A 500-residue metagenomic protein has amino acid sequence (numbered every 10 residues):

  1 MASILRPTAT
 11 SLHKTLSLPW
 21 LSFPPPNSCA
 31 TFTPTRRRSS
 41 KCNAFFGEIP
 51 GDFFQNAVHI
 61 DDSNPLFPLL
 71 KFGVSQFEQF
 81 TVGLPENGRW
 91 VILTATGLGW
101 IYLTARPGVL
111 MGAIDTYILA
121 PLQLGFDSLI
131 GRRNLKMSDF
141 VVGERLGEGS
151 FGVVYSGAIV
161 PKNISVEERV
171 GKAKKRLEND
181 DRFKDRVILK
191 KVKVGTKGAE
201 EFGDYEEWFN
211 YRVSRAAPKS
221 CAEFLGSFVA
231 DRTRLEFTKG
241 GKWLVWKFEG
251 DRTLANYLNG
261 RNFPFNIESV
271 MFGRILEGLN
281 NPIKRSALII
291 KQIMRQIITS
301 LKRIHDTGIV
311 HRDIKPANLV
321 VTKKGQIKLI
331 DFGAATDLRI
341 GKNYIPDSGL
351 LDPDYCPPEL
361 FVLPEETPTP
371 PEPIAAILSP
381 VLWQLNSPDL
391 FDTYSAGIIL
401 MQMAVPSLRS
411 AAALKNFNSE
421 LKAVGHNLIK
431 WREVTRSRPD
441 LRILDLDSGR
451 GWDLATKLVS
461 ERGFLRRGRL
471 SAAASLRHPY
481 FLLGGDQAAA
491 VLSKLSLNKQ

Functional and structural regions predicted by a protein language model:
R89-M137, V141-E144: Juxta-kinase regulatory segment immediately upstream of eukaryotic protein kinase catalytic domains
V153, G157-R212: ATP-binding glycine-rich loop module of kinase domains
E223-K242: Short beta-strand micro-motifs within the conserved protein kinase catalytic domain, predominantly in the N-lobe
I293-M294: Activation segment signature within eukaryotic-like protein kinase domains
H305-T322: Catalytic-loop of the protein kinase fold
A317-P370: Activation segment/activation loop of eukaryotic-type protein kinase catalytic domains
F361-L446: Conserved C-lobe activation region of Hanks-type protein kinase-like domains
L465-Q500: Regulatory extensions flanking the kinase catalytic core
